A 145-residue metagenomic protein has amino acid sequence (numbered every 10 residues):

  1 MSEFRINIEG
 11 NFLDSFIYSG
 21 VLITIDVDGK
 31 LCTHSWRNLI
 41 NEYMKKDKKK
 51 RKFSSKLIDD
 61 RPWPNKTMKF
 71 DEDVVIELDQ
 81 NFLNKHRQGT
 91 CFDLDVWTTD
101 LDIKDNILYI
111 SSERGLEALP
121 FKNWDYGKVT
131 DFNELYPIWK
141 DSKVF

Functional and structural regions predicted by a protein language model:
S2-E3: Blade-edge beta-strand/turn elements of extracellular beta-propeller and related beta-sheet repeat scaffolds
N7-Y18, F53-D79, N84-I107, V129-F145: Repeated scaffold domains used in trafficking and secretory/extracellular systems, primarily beta-propellers
F12, G20-L22, L31, E77 (+1 more regions): Generic hydrophobic secondary-structure signal
L22-T24, I107-Y109: Conserved beta-propeller blade signature
D28-Y43, S111-N123: Structural motif
C32-N65: Internal, charge-rich low-complexity segments
W124-K128: Active-site-proximal, Lys/Arg-enriched surface segment that forms a nucleic-acid-binding/basic interface patch
